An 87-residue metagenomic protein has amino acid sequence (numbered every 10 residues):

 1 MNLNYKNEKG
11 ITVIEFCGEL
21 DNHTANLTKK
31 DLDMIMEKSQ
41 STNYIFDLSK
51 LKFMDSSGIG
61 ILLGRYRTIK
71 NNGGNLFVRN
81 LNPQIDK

Functional and structural regions predicted by a protein language model:
N2-K30, S49: STAS-typified acidic loop motif
N22-K87: Amphipathic alpha-helical interaction surfaces in cytosolic regulatory modules
